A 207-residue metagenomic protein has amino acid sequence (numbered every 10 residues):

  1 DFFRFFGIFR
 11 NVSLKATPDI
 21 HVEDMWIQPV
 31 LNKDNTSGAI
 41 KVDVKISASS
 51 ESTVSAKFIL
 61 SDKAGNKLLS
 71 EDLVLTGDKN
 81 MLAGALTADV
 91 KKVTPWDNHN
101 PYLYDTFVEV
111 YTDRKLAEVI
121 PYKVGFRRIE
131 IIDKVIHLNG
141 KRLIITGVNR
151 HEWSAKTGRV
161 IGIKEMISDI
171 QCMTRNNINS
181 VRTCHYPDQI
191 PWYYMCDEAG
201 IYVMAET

Functional and structural regions predicted by a protein language model:
D1-I190, M195, G200-V203: Secreted/periplasmic carbohydrate-active enzymes, especially glycoside hydrolases
